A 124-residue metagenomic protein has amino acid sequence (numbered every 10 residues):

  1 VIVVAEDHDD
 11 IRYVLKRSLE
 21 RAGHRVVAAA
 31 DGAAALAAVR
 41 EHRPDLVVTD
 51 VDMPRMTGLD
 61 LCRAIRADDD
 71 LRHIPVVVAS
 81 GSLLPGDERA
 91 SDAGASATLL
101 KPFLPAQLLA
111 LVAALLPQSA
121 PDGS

Functional and structural regions predicted by a protein language model:
E6: Conserved acidic carboxylate
Y13-R21: Charged docking surfaces used in two-component/phosphorelay signaling
G23-A30, A38: Short hydrophobic/Thr-rich beta-strand motif most characteristic of the beta2 strand and flanking loop of CheY-like
D31-A34, T57-R63: Acidic catalytic/metal-coordinating carboxylates
H42-V48: Active-site beta3 strand of CheY-like receiver
M53: Receiver (REC) domain active-site loop signature in two-component systems and cognate sites in sensor histidine kinases
F103-V112: C-terminal output helix
